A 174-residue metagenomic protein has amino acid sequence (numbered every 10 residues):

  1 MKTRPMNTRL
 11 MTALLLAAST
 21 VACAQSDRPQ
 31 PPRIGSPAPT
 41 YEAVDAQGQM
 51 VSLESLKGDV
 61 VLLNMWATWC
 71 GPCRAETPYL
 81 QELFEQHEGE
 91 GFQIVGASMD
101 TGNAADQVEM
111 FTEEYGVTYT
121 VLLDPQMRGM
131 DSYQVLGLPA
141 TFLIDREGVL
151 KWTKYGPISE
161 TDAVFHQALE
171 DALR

Functional and structural regions predicted by a protein language model:
K2-M11: Bacterial N-terminal signal peptides that target proteins for export
T12-T20: Bacterial N-terminal signal peptides
V21-T40, M110: N-proximal helix/coil linker or "cap" segments that precede and/or mark the start of modular domains
P32, T40-V61: A short beta-strand-turn-helix
M65-E82: Conserved redox-active cysteine motifs that mediate thiol-disulfide chemistry, especially di-cysteine Cys-X(1-2)-Cys
V108-E147: Short, internal strand/loop/helix patches that form the active-site neighborhood or redox-interaction surface
L143-R174: Thiol-/selenol-based redox modules, centered on thioredoxin-like and closely related oxidoreductase domains
